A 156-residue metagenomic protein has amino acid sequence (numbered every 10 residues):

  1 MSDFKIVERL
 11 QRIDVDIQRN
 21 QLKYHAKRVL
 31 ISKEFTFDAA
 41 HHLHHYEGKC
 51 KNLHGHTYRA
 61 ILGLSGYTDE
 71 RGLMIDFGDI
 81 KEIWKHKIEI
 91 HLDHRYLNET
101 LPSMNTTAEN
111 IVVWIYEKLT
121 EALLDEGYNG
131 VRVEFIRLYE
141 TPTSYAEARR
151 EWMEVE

Functional and structural regions predicted by a protein language model:
S2-E156: Charge-rich, low-complexity N-terminal segments
